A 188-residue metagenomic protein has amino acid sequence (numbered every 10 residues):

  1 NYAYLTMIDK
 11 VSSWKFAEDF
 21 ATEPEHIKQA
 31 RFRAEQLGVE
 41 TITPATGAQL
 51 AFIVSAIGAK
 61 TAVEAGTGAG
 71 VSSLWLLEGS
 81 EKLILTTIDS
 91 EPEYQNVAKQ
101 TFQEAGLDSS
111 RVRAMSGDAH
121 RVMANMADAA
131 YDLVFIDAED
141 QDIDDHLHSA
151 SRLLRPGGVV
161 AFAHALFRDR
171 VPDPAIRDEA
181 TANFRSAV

Functional and structural regions predicted by a protein language model:
Y2-A59, V63: Class I SAM-dependent transferase core
E40-H120: SAM cofactor-binding core of SAM-dependent methyltransferases, primarily the Rossmann-like beta-alpha-beta module
G47, E139-D142: Short beta->alpha connector loops
A62, V134-D137: Hydrophobic beta-strand segment of the Class I
G79-S80, G106, M126-A127, L153-L154 (+1 more regions): A generic alpha-to-beta junction signature in SAM-dependent methyltransferases
I88, G117, I136-A138, G157 (+1 more regions): Active-site flanking residues adjacent to catalytic metal/cofactor-binding acidic residues
N125-V134: A short acidic, Gly/Pro-enriched loop at the edge of an enzyme's catalytic core that lines a small-molecule cofactor
D142-V188: C-terminal substrate-binding/active-site "lid" region of AdoMet-derived donor-dependent transferases
